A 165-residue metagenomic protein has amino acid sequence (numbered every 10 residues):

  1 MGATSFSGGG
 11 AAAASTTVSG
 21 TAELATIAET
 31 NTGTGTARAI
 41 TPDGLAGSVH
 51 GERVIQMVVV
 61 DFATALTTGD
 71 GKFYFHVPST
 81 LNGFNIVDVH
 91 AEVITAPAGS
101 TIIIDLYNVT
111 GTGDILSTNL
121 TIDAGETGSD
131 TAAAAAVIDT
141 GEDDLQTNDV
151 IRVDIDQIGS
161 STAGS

Functional and structural regions predicted by a protein language model:
M1-A28, A39-T67, T112-A132: Glycine-rich, low-complexity segments
L24, V77, V93, I138-T140: Hydrophobic residues in beta-strands and at strand termini
T34-T36, F62-H76: Extracellular/luminal Pro/Thr/Ser-rich low-complexity repeat and linker "mucin-like" segments that act as
P42-G44, S48-V58, D70-Y107, I151-I155: Beta-rich globular "head" domains
T95-T147: Terminal beta-strand-rich extracellular "head" domains that mediate receptor/glycan or other ligand binding
G141-G159: Noncatalytic modules at the cell exterior or secretory-pathway interfaces, chiefly beta-strand-rich lectin/adhesion
S160-S165: Edge beta-strands of jelly-roll/beta-sandwich modules across compartments, strongly enriched in secreted/luminal
